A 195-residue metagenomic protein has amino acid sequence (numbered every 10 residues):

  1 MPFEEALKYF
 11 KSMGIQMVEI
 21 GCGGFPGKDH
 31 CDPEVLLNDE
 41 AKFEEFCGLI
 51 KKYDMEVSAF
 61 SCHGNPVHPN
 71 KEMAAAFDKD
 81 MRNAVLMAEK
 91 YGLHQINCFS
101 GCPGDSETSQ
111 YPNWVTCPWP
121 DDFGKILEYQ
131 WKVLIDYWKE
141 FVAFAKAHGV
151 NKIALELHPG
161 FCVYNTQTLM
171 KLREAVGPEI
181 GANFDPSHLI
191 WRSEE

Functional and structural regions predicted by a protein language model:
M1, G21-F25, C62-N65, G101-P103 (+2 more regions): Active-site beta-loop-alpha junctions enriched in small/polar residues
E5, F10-M13, H30-D32: Conserved N-terminal beta1-alpha1 strand-loop-helix module at the mouth
E5, Y9, G48-Y53, A59 (+1 more regions): Active-site acidic/histidine proton-transfer and metal-coordination neighborhood in alpha/beta enzyme cores
I15-G23, N97-C98, I180-D185: Non-cysteine beta-strand/loop elements that form the S-adenosyl-L-methionine
E19-C47, K51, S100-E107: Glycine-rich, proline-tolerant flexible connector loops at the mouths of alpha/beta enzymes
G27-P33, S61-P69: Glycine-/proline-rich flexible loop or hinge segments
E195: Conserved small/polar residues in nucleotide/adenosyl-binding loops
